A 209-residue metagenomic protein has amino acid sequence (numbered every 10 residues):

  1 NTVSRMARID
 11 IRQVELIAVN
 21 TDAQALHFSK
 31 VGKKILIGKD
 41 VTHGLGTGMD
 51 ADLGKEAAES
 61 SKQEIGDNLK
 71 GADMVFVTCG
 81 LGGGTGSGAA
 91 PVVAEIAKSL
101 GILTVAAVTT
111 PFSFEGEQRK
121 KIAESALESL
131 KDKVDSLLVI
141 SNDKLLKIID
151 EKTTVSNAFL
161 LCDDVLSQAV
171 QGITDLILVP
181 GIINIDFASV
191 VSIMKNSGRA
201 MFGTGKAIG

Functional and structural regions predicted by a protein language model:
N1-G209: Tubulin/FtsZ superfamily GTPase core signature
